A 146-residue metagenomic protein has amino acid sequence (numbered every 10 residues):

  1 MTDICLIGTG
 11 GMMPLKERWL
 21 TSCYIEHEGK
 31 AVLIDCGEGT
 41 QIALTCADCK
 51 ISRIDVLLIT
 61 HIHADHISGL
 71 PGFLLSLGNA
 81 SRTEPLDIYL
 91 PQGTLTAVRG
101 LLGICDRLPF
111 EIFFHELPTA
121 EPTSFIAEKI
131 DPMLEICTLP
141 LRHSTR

Functional and structural regions predicted by a protein language model:
M1-R146: Binuclear metal-dependent hydrolase catalytic cores
